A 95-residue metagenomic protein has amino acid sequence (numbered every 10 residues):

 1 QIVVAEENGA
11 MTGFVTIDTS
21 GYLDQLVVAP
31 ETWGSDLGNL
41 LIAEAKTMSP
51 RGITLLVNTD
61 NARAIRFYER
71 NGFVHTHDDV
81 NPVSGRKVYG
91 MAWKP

Functional and structural regions predicted by a protein language model:
Q1-W33, N39-E44, M48, P95: Acetyl-CoA-dependent GNAT
L37-G38, F73: Helix N-cap/coil-helix junction residues
R51-I65, E69-N71, T76-P95: C-terminal "cap" of GNAT-fold acetyltransferases
